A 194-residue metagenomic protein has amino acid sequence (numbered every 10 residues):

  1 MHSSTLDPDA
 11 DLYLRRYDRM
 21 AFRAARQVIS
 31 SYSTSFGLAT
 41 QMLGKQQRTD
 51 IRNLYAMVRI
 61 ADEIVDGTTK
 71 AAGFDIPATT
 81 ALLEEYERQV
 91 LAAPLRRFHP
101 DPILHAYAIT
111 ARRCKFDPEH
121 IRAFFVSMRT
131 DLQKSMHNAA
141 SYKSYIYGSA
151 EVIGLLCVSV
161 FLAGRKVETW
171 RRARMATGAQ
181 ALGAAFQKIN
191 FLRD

Functional and structural regions predicted by a protein language model:
M1-R193: Acidic catalytic motifs of isoprenoid enzymes
